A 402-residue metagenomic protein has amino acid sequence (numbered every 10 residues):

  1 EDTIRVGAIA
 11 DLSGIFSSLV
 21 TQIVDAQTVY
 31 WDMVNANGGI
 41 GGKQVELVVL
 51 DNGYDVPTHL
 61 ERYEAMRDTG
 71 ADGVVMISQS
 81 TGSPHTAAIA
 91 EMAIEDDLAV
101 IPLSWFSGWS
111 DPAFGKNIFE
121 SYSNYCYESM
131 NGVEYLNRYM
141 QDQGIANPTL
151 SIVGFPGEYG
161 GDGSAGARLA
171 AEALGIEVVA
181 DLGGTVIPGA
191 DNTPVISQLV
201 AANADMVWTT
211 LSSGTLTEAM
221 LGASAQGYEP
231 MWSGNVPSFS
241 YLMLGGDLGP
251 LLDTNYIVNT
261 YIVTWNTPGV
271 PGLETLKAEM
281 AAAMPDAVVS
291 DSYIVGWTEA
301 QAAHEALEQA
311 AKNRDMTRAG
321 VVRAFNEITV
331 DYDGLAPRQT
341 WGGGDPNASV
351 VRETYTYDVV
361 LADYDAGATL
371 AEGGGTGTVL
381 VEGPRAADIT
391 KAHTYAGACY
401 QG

Functional and structural regions predicted by a protein language model:
E1-Q27, L50-P57, T81-P84, G154-D162 (+1 more regions): Extracytoplasmic "Venus flytrap"
I4, V330-G402: Solvent-exposed, acidic/polar segments of extracytosolic/periplasmic ligand-binding ectodomains
I4-V6, D25-L47, T69, Q141-Q143 (+1 more regions): Signal peptide-proximal N-terminal region of secreted/periplasmic/extracellular or secretory-lumen proteins
V48-P57, S123, A180-D191: Short beta->alpha junction loops
G53-V75, R138-D142, A190-N203: Short, well-structured alpha-helical segments in soluble
A71-G183, M231-Y256: Extracytoplasmic ligand/sensor domains, especially the bilobed periplasmic-binding protein
S164-G166, S213, E218, W265-I328: Extracellular/periplasmic ligand-binding modules, especially the Venus flytrap/periplasmic-binding
A223-W297: Extracellular/periplasmic periplasmic-binding protein-like sensory domains
